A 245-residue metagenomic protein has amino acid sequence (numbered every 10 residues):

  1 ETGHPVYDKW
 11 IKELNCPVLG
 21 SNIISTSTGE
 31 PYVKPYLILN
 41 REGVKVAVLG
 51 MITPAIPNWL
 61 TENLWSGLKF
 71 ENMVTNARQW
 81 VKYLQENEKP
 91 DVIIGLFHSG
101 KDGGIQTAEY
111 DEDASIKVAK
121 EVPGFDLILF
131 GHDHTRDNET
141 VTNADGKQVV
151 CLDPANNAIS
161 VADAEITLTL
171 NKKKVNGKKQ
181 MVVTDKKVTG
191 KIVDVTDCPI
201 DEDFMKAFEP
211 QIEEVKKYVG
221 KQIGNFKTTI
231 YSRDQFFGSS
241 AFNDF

Functional and structural regions predicted by a protein language model:
E1-D197, S240-D244: Acidic, metal/ion-coordinating pockets
E88, N176-K178, V183, V195-F245: Non-catalytic terminal accessory segments
